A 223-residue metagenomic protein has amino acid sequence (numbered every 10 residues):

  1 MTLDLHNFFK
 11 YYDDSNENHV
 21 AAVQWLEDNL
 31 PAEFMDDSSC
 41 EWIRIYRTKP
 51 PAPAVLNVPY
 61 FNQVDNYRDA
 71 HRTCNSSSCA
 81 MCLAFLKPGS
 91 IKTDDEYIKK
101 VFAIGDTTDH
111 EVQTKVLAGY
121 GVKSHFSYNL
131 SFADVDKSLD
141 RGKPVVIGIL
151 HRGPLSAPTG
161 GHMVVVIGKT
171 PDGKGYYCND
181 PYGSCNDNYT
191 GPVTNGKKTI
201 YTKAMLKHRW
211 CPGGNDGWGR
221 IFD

Functional and structural regions predicted by a protein language model:
D4, F9, D13-H19, V23-D106 (+3 more regions): Active-site-adjacent structural segments surrounding the nucleophilic cysteine of cysteine proteases and isopeptidases
N7, A21, W25, T73 (+6 more regions): Extracytoplasmic/secreted proteins, especially bacterial periplasmic and envelope-associated proteins
N29, M81-G89, V116-K123, S138-G142: Structured segments of extracytoplasmic/periplasmic soluble domains in secreted or envelope-associated proteins
A32-C40, S124-F126, G217-G219: Generic structural motif
I91-D134: Catalytic cysteine-centered active-site loop
S127-G183, D187: Active-site-adjacent substructure of cysteine-protease-like catalytic cores
K169-D223: Noncatalytic regulatory segments and standalone regulatory/sensor domains
